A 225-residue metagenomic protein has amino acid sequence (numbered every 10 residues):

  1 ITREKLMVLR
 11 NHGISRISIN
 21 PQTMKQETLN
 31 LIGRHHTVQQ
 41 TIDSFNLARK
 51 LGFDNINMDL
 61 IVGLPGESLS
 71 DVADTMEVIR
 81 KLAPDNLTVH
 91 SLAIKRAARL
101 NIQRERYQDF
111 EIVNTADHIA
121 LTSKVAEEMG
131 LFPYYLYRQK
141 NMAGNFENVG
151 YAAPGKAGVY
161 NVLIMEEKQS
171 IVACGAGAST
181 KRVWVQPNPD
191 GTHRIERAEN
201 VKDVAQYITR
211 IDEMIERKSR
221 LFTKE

Functional and structural regions predicted by a protein language model:
I1-T122: Conserved non-cysteine loop/helix-boundary elements of the Radical SAM core domain that shape
V8-H12, A48, A73, Y135-E147 (+2 more regions): A broadly tuned preference for mixed-charge, low-complexity surface segments
V38, E127-G130, N200: Short linear sequence motifs
G63, N141, G177-T180: Short, glycine-/Ser/Thr-/acidic-enriched flexible segments
A97-C174: A C-terminal junction/extension of Radical SAM enzymes
G150-E225: Radical SAM enzyme core and accessory elements
